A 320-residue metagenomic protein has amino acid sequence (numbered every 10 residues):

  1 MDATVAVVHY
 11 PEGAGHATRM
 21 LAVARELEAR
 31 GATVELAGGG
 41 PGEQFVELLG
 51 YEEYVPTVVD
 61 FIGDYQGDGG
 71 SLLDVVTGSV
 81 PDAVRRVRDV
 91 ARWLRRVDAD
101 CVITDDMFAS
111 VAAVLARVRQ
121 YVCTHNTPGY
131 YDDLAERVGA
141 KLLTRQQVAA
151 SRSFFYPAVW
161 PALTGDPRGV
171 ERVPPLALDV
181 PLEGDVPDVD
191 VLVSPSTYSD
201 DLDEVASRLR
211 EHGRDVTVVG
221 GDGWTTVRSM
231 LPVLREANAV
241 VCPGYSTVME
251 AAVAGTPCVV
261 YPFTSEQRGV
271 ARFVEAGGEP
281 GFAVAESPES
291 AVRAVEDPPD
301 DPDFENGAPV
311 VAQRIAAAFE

Functional and structural regions predicted by a protein language model:
H9-A22: A short, glycine/small-residue-rich beta-strand->loop->alpha-helix junction that serves as a flexible
P11-A14, A29, V34-S79: Conserved nucleotide-sugar phosphate-binding/catalytic loop shared by glycosyltransferases and other
R19, V23, L178-P181, D185-G223: Conserved catalytic-core segment of nucleotide-activated headgroup transferases in glycan assembly
G70-V111: Conserved nucleotide-sugar donor-binding subdomain of glycosyltransferases
R88-D89, V219-V253, S265-E266: Donor nucleotide-activated moiety binding/catalytic core segment of transferases that use nucleotide-activated donors
Y131-D200, R228-S229: A nucleotide-sugar donor-handling region in carbohydrate enzymes
V248-M249, V253-E296: Catalytic binding pocket for nucleotide-activated donors in carbohydrate/polymer assembly enzymes
R293, D303-E320: C-terminal alpha-helical cap of glycosyltransferases
